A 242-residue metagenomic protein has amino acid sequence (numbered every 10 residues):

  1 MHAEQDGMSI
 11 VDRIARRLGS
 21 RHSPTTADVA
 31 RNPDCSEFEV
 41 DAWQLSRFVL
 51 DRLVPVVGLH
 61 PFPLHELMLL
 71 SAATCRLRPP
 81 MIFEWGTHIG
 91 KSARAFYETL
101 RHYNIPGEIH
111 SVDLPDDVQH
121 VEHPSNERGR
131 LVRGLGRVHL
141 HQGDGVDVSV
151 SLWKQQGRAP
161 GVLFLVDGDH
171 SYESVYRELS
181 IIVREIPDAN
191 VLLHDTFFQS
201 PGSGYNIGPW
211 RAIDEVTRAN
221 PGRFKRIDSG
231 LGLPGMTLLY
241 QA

Functional and structural regions predicted by a protein language model:
M1-P61: Rossmann-like AdoMet
L53-V56, H60-P61, L67-A242: S-adenosylmethionine/decaboxylated-SAM
